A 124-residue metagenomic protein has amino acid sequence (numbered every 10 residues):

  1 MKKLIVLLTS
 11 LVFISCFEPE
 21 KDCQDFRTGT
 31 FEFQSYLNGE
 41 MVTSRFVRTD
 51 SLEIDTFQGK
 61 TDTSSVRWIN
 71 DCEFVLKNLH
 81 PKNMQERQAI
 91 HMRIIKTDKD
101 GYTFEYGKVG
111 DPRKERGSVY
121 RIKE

Functional and structural regions predicted by a protein language model:
M1-L4: Positively charged n-region of N-terminal signal peptides that target proteins for export
V12-S15: C-terminal motif of bacterial Sec signal peptides marking the signal peptidase cleavage site
F17-P19: Bacterial signal peptide processing site
C23-G39: Tryptophan-anchored aromatic micro-motifs
F33, E53-T56, F74-N78, Y102-Y106: Short hydrophobic/aromatic-rich beta-strand segments that constitute the beta-sheet cores of beta-sandwich/beta-barrel
M41-I69: N-terminal glycine/threonine-rich, aromatic-flanked beta-hairpin/loop signature
D55, I94, T103-R116: Short, exposed beta-strand-loop hairpins at the edges of beta-sheets in extracellular/periplasmic proteins
L76-K99: An anionic, turn-rich surface loop/hairpin at beta-sheet edges that serves as a generic interaction/coordination patch
